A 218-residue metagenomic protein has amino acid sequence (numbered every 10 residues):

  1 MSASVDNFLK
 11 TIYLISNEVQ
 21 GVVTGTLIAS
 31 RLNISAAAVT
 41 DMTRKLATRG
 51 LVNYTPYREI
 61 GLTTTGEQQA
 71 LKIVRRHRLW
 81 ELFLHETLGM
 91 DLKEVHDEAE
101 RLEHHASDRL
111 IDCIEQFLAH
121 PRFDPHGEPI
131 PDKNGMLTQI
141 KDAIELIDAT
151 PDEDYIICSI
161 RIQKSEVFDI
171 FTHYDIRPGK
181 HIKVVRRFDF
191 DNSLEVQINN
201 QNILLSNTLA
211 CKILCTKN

Functional and structural regions predicted by a protein language model:
S2-I34: N-terminal helix-turn-helix DNA-binding core of bacterial DNA-binding proteins
A37: Key DNA-contact positions within bacterial/archaeal DNA-binding proteins
T43-R44: Short, hydrophobic-biased segments on the C-terminal half of alpha helices that form "recognition helices"
A47-T55: A short, conserved structural fragment
R58-H77: Basic, amphipathic "hinge/linker" alpha-helix immediately C-terminal to the N-terminal HTH DNA-binding motif
R75-I111: Ordered, amphipathic secondary-structure segments that act as subunit-interaction surfaces in large macromolecular
H104-A210: Mid-protein regulatory/catalytic core that forms ligand/cofactor-binding pockets and protein-protein interaction
